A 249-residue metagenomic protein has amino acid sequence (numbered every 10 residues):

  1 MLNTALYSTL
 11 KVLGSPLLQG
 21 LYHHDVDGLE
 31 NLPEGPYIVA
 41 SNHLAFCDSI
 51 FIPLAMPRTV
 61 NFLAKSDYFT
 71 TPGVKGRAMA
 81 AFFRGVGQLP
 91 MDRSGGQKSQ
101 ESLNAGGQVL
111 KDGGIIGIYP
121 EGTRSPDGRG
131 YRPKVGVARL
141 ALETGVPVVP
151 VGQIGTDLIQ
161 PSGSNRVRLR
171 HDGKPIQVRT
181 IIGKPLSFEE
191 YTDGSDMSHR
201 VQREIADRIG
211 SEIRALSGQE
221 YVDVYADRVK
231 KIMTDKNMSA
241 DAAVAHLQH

Functional and structural regions predicted by a protein language model:
M1-N31, R58, V74-V86: A transmembrane-helix-recognition feature enriched in membrane-embedded lipid enzymes and envelope glyco-/phospholipid
L2-A5, Q100-H249: Non-catalytic C-terminal accessory region of glycerolipid acyltransferases and related lyso-lipid remodeling enzymes
V12-G14, G85-R93, P120-R124: Short, basic, glycine/proline-bearing loop/turn elements
G14-H23, V39-A40, R93-Q97, D127: Short, flexible loop segments at the rims of nucleotide/cofactor-binding pockets, characterized by
D25, A45, K75, S99-L103 (+1 more regions): Amphipathic coiled-coil/heptad-repeat helices and related helical stalk/stem segments that mediate oligomerization
D27, D92, G183: Residue-level detector of conserved, well-ordered beta-strand and adjacent loop positions that form binding/recognition
N31-G96: Catalytic core of membrane glycerolipid acyltransferases/transacylases, capturing the structured, soluble-facing
